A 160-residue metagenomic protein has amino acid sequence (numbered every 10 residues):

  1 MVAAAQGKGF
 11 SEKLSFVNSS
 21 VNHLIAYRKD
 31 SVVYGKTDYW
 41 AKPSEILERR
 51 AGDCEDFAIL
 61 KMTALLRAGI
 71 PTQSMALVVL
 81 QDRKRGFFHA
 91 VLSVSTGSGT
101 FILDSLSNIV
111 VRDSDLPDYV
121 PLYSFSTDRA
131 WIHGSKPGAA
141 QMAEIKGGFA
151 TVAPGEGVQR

Functional and structural regions predicted by a protein language model:
M1-R160: A structural boundary/capping signal
